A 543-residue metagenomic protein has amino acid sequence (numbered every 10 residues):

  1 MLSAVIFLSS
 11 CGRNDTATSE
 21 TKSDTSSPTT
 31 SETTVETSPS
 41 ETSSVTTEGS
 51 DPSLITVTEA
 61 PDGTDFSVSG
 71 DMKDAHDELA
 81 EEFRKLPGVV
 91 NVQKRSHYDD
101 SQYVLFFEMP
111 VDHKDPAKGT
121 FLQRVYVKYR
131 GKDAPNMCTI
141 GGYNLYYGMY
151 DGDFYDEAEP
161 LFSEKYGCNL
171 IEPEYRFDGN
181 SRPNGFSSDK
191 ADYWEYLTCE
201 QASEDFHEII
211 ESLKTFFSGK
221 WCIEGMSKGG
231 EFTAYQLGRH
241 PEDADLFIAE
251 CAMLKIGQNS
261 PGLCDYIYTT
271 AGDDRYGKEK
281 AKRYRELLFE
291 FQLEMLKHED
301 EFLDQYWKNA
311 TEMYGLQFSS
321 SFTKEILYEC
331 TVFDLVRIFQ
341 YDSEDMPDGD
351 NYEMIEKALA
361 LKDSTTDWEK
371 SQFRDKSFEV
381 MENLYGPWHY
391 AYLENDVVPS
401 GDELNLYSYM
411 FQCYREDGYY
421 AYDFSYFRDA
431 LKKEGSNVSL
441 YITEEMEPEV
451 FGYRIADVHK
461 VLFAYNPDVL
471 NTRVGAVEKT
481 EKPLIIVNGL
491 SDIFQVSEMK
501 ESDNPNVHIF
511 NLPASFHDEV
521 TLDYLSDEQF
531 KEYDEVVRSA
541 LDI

Functional and structural regions predicted by a protein language model:
L8-S10: C-terminal motif of bacterial Sec signal peptides marking the signal peptidase cleavage site
I55-N169, F516, L525-I543: Catalytic-loop region of hydrolases
F106, H113-E200, W388-A391, L462-T480 (+2 more regions): N-terminal cap/lid subdomain of alpha/beta-hydrolase-fold enzymes
W194-K214: Alpha/beta-hydrolase active-site loop
F217-S227: Alpha/beta-hydrolase fold nucleophile elbow
D243-L327, F333: A catalytic-pocket lid/entrance helix-loop region that shapes and gates access to the active site across common
T311-P467, T472: Alpha/beta-hydrolase fold active-site neighborhood
I486-N488: Short beta-strand/loop motif that positions the catalytic acidic residue of the alpha/beta-hydrolase fold
